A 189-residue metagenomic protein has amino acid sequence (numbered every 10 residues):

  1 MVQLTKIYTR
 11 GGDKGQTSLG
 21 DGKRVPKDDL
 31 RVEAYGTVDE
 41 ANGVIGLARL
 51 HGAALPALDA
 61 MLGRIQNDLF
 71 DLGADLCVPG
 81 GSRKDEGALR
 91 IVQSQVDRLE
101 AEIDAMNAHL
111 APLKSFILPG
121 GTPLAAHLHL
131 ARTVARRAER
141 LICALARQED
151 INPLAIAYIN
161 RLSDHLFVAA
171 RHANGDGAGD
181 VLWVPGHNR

Functional and structural regions predicted by a protein language model:
M1-R189: Phosphate/pyrophosphate-binding loop motifs in nucleotide- or prenyl diphosphate-using proteins
